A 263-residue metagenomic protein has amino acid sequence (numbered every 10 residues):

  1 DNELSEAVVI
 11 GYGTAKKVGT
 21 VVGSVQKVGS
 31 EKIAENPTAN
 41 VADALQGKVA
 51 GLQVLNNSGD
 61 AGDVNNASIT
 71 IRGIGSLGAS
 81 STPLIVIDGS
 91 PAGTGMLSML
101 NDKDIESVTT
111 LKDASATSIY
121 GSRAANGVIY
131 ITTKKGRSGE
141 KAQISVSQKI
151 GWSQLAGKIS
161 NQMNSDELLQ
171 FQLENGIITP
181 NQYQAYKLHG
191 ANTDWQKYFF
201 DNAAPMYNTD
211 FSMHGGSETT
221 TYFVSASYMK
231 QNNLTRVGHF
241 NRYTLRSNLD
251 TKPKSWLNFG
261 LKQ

Functional and structural regions predicted by a protein language model:
D1-R246, T251-K262: Short, small/polar-rich motifs associated with maturation and membrane association, primarily at protein termini
